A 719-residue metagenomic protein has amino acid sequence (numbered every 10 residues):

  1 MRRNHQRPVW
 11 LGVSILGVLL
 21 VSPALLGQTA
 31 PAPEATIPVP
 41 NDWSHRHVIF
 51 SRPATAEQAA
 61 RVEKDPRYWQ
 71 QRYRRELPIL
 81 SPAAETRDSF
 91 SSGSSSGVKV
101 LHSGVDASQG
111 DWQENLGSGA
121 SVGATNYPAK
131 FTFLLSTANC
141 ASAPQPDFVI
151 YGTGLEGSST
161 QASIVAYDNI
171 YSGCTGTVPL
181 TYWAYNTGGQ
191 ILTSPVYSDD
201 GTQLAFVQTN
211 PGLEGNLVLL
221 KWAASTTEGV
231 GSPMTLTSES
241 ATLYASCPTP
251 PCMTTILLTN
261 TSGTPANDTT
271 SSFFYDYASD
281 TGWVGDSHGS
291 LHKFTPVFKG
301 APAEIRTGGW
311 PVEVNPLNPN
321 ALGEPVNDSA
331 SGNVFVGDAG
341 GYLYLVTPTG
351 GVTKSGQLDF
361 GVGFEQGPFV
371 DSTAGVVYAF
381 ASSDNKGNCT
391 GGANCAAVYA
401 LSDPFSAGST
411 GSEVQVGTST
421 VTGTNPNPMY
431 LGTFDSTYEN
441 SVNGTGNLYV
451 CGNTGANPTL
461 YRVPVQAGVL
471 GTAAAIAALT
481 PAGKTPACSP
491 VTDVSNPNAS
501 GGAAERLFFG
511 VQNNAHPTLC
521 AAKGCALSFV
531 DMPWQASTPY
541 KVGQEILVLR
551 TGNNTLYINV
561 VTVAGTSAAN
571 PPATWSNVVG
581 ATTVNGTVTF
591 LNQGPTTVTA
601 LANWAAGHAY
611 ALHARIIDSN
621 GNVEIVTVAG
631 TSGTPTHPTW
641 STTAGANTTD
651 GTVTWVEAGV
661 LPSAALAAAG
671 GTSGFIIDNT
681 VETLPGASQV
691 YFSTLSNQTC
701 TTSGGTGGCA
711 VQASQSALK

Functional and structural regions predicted by a protein language model:
R2-R3, L25, K541: Intrinsic low-complexity/disordered segments
R2-S14: Bacterial N-terminal signal peptides that target proteins for export
G12-A24: Bacterial N-terminal signal peptides
G27-T29: Boundary at the C-terminal end of the N-terminal hydrophobic targeting segment
A35-I37, R46, Q71-E76, L80-M532 (+2 more regions): Mobile, glycine-rich extracellular loop/lid and propeptide segments that shape or gate substrate/ligand access
P38-V39, W43-A56, V62-E63, Y68-W69 (+1 more regions): Long, low-complexity intrinsically disordered regions enriched in Ser/Thr/Pro/Gly
P533-G659: Tryptophan-rich substrate-binding surfaces of secreted polymer-degrading and adhesive proteins
